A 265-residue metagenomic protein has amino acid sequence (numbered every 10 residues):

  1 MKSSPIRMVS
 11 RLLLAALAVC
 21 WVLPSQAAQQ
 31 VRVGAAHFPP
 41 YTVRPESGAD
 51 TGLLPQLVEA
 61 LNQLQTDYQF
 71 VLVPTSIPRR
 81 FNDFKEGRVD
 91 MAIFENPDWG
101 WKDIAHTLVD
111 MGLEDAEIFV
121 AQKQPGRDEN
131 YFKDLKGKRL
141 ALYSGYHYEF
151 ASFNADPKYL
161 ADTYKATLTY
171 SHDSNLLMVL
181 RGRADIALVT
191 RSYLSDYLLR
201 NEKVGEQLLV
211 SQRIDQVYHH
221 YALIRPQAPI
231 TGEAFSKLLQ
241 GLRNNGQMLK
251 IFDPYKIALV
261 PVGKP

Functional and structural regions predicted by a protein language model:
Q29-R44, T51, F132-E149: Short loop->beta-strand "edge-of-pocket" segments that line small-molecule binding or catalytic clefts across diverse
A35-P39, E114-I118, K203-L239, A258-P265: Periplasmic-binding protein-like
P55-Q65, P125, F132-R139, Y146 (+1 more regions): Extended ligand-binding regions for polar small-molecule ligands
V58-T66, D110-M111, K136, S144-T169 (+2 more regions): Ligand-binding cleft/hinge of the Venus flytrap
E59, L72-D134, H147-Y148, R213: Acidic, polar ligand-binding/catalytic clefts
T66-Y68, K85-F94, K138, S171 (+1 more regions): Alpha-to-beta junction loops
V71-N82, A166-L177: Short helix-initiation/N-cap motifs at beta->coil->alpha
N82-K85, I93-I104, D185-L209, R213-D215: A ligand-binding cleft/hinge motif common to bilobed small-molecule-binding domains
